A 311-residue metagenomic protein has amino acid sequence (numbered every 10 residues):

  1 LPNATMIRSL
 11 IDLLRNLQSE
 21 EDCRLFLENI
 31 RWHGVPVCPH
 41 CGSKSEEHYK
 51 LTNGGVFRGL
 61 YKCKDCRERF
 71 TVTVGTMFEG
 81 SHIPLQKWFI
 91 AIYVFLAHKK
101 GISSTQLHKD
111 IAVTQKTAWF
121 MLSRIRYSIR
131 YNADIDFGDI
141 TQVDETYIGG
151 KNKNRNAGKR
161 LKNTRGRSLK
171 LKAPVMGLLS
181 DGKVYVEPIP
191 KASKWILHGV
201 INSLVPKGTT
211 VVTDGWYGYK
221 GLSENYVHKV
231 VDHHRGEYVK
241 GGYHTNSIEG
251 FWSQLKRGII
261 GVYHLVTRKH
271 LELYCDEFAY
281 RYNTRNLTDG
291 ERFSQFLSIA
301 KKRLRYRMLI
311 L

Functional and structural regions predicted by a protein language model:
L1-L311: Residue-level recognition of single "structural anchor" positions that define or cap local secondary structure
